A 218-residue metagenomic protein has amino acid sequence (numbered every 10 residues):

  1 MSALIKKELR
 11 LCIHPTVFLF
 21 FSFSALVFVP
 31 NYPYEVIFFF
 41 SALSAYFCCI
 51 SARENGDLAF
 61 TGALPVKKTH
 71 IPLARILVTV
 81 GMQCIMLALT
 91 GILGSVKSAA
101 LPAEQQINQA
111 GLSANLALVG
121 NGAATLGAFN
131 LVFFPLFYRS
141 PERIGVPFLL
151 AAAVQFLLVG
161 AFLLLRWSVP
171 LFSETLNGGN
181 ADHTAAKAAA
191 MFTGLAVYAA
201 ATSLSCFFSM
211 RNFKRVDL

Functional and structural regions predicted by a protein language model:
M1-L58, A74-L218: Hydrophobic alpha-helical transmembrane segments of membrane proteins
F60-G62: Juxtamembrane/interface alpha-helical elements of multi-pass membrane proteins
H70-P72: Alpha-helix N-cap/helix-start motif at helix boundaries, enriched for small hydrophobics
